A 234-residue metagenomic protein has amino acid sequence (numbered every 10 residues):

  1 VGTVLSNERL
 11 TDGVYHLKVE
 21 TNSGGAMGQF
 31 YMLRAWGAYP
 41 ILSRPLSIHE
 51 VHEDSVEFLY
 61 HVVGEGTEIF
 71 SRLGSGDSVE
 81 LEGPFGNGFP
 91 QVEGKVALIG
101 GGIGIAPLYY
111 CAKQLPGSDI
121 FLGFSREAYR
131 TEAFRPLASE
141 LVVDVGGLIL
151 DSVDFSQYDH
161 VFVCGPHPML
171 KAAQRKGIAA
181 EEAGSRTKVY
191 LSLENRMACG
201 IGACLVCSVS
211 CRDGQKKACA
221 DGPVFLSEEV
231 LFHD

Functional and structural regions predicted by a protein language model:
V1-S75: Ferredoxin-reductase
T11, H52-S55, G86, L148 (+2 more regions): Residue-level detector of flexible, active-site-proximal loop/helix-junction positions within diverse enzyme catalytic
W36-A38, P84, R212: Short, surface-exposed secondary-structure boundary micro-motifs
E65-A198: FNR/FR-type flavoprotein reductase catalytic core
P107, P168, E194-P223: Local cysteine-cluster metal-coordination motifs and their immediate loop/turn environment, predominantly Fe-S cluster
A220-D234: Short microdomains enriched in Cys/His and/or Lys/Arg
